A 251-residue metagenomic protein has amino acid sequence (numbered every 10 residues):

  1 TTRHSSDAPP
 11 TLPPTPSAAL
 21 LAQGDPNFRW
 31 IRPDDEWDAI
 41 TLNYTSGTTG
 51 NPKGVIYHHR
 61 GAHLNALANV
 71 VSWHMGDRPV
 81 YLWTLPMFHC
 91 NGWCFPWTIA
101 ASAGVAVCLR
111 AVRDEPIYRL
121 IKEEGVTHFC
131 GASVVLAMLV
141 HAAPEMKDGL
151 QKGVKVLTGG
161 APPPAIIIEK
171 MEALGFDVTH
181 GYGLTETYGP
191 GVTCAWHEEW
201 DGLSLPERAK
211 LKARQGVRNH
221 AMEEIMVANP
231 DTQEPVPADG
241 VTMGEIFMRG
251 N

Functional and structural regions predicted by a protein language model:
T1, K53-I56, W83, V105-A111 (+1 more regions): Short beta-strand->loop structural element characteristic of the AMP-binding/adenylate-forming
H4-S6, L85, V112, P116 (+2 more regions): Adenylate-forming
L12-T15, A22-Y44, N51, H74-V80: Conserved pre-ATP/AMP-binding loop-to-beta segment of ANL
P14-T15, E124-T127, M146-L150, A195-W200: Short, hinge-like loop/turn segments at secondary-structure boundaries
A39, T45-T48, Y81, M87 (+6 more regions): Conserved S/T- and glycine-rich ATP-binding loop of Class I adenylate-forming
I40-L64: Conserved AMP-binding A3 loop
H63-V80, F88-T127, A142-A143, E224: Conserved AMP-binding/adenylation subdomain of ANL enzymes
K122, V154-V156, P163-G181, T185-N251: Conserved AMP-binding/adenylate-forming
